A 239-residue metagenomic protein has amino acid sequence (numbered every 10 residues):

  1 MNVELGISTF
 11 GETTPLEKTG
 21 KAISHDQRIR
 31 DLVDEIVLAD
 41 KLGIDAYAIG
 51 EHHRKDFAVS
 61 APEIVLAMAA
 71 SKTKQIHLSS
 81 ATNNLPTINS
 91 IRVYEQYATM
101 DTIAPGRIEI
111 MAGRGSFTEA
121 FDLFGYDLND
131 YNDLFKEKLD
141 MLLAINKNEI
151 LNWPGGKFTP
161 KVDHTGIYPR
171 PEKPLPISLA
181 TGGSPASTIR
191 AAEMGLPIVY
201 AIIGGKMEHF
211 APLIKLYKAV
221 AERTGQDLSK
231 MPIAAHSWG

Functional and structural regions predicted by a protein language model:
M1-T73, H77, K173-L175: N-terminal beta1-alpha1-beta2 module of alpha/beta enzyme domains
N2, K18, P86-L196, E208-A211 (+2 more regions): Internal, glycine-rich beta/alpha segment that forms the wall or movable "lid" of small-molecule/cofactor binding
L5-T9, Y47-I49, L78-A81, I108-A112 (+3 more regions): Hydrophobic faces of well-ordered beta-strands that scaffold small-molecule active sites in alpha/beta enzyme cores
G11, H53-R54, N84-P86, R114-T118 (+3 more regions): Active-site-proximal loop/turn and secondary-structure-junction residues that shape catalytic pockets, frequently
D40, M68-A70, D101, L143 (+1 more regions): N-terminal cationic-hydrophobic initiation segments that often serve targeting/anchoring roles
V59-I64, G205-A219: Active-site-adjacent beta->alpha loops and helix N-cap segments on the catalytic face of soluble alpha/beta enzymes
T73-I76, E149, V220-L228: Short helix-capping segments at alpha-helix termini
Q75-A81, V93-Y97: Outer membrane beta-barrel
